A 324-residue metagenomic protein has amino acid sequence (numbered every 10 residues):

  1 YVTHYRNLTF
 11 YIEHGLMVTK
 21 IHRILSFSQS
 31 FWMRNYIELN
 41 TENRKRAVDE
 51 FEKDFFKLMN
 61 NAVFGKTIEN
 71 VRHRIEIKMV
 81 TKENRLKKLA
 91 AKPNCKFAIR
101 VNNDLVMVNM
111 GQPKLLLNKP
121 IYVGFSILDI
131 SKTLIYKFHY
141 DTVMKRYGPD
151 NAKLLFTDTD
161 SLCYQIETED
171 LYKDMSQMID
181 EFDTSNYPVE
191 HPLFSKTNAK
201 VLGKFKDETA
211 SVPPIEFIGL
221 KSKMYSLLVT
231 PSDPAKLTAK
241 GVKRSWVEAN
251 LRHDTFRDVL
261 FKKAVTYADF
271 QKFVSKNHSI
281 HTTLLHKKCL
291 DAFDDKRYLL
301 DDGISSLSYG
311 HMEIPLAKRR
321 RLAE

Functional and structural regions predicted by a protein language model:
Y1-E324: Conserved acidic
